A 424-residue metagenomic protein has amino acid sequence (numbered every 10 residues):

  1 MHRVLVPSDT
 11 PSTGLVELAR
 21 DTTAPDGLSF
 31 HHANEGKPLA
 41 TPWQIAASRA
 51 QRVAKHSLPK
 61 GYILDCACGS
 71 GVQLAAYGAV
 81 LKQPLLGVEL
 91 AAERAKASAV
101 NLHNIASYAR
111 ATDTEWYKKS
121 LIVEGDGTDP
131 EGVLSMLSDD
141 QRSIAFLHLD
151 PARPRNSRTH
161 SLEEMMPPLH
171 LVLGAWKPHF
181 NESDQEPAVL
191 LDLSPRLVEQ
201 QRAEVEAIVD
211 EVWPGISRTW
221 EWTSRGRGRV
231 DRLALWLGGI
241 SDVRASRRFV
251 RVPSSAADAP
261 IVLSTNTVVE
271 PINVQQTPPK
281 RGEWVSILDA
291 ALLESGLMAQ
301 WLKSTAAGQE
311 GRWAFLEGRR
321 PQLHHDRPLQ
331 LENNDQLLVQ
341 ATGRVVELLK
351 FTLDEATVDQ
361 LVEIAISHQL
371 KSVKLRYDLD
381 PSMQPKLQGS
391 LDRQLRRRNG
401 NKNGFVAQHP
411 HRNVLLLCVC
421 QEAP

Functional and structural regions predicted by a protein language model:
M1-P424: SAM-dependent transferase fold signal centered on methyltransferase-like domains, encompassing both Class I
